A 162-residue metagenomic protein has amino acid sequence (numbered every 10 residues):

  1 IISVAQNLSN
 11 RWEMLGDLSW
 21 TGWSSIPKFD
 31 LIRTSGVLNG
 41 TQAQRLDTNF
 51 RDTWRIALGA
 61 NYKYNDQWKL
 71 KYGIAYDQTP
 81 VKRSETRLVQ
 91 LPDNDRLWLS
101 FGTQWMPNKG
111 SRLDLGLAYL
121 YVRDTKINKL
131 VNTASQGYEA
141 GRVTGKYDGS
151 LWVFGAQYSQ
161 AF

Functional and structural regions predicted by a protein language model:
I1-F162: Outer-membrane beta-barrel porins/channels
